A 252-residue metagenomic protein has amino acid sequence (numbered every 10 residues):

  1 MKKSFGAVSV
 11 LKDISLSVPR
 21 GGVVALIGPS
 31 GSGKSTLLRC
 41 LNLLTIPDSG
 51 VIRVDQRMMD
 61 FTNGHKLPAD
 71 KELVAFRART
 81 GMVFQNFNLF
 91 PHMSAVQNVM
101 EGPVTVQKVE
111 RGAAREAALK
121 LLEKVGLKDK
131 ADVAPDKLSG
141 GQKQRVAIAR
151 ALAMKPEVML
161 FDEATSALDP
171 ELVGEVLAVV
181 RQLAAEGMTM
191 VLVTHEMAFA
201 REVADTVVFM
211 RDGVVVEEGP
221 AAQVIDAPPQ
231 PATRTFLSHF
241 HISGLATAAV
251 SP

Functional and structural regions predicted by a protein language model:
N42: Helix-to-loop junction immediately C-terminal to a conserved catalytic motif
G50-N63: Conserved ABC transporter NBD signature motif
M93-E101: Short coil-to-helix segment of the ABC ATPase nucleotide-binding domain corresponding to the Q-loop/switch region
A134-L138, Q142: Conserved ABC ATPase signature
A153-E157: A short, proline-enriched helix->beta-strand linker immediately N-terminal to the Walker B motif in ABC-type P-loop
E218-G219: ABC ATPase "signature
